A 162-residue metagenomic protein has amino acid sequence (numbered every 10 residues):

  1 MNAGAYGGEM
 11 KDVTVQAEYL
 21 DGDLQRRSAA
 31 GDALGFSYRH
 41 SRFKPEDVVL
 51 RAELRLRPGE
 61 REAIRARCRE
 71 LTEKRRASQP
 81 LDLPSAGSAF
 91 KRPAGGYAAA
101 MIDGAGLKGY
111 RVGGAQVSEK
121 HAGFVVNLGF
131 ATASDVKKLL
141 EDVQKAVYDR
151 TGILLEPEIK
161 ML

Functional and structural regions predicted by a protein language model:
M1-V15, S85: A gly/ser-rich beta-alpha-beta helix-loop segment of oxidoreductase catalytic cores
L20-D21, R26-K138, D142-L162: Phosphate/pyrophosphate- and phosphate-bearing ligand-binding catalytic cores of soluble enzymes
